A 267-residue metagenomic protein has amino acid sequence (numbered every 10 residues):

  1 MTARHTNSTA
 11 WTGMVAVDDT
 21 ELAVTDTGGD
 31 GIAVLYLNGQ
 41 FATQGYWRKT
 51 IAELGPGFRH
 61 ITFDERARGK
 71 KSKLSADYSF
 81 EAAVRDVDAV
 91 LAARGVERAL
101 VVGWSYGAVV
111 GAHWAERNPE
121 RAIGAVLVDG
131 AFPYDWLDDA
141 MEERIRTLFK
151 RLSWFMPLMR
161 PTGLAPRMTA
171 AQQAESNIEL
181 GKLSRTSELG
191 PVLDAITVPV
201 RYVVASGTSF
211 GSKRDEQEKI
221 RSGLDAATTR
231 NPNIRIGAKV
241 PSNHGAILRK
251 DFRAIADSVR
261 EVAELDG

Functional and structural regions predicted by a protein language model:
A3-E21: N-terminal cap/lid segment of alpha/beta-hydrolase-fold proteins
T20-K70: Conserved HGGG/HGGXW glycine-rich cap/lid loop of the alpha/beta-hydrolase fold
K49-A52, I61-V102: Active-site loop/oxyanion-hole signature of alpha/beta-hydrolase fold enzymes
E65-A67, G130, A205-G207: Active-site loop/turn elements of alpha/beta-hydrolase fold enzymes, especially the short glycine-/histidine-rich
E97-W136: Conserved hydrolase catalytic core segment
L127-V198: Helix-rich cap/lid subdomain of alpha/beta-hydrolase
A171-P241, L248: Conserved serine/cysteine hydrolase catalytic core
P232-G267: Catalytic active-site module of serine/aspartate enzymes centered on a nucleophile-bearing elbow/loop
